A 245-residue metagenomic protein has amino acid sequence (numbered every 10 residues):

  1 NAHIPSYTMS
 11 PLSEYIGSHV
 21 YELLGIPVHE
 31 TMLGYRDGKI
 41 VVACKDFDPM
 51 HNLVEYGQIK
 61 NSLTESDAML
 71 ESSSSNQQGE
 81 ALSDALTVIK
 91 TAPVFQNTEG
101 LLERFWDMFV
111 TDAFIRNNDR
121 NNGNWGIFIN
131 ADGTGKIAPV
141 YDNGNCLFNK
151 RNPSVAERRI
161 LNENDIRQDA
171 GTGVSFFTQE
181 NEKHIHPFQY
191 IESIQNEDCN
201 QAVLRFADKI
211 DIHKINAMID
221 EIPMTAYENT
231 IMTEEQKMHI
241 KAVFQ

Functional and structural regions predicted by a protein language model:
N1-S73: Conserved ATP-binding subdomain of kinase catalytic cores across diverse folds
I4-P11, Q96, G100, R104 (+2 more regions): Short, charged/polar micro-motifs that form catalytic or ligand-binding hotspots
S6, N130-Q245: C-terminal catalytic region of ATP-dependent kinase domains
Y15-L23, E103-T111, A242: A broad, structural surface signal
F47-F109, A131-T134, S193, E197 (+1 more regions): ATP-dependent phospho-/nucleotidyl transfer catalytic cores
E103-N145: Active-site acidic catalytic loop and adjacent metal/ATP-binding pocket of ATP-dependent phosphoryl transfer enzymes
